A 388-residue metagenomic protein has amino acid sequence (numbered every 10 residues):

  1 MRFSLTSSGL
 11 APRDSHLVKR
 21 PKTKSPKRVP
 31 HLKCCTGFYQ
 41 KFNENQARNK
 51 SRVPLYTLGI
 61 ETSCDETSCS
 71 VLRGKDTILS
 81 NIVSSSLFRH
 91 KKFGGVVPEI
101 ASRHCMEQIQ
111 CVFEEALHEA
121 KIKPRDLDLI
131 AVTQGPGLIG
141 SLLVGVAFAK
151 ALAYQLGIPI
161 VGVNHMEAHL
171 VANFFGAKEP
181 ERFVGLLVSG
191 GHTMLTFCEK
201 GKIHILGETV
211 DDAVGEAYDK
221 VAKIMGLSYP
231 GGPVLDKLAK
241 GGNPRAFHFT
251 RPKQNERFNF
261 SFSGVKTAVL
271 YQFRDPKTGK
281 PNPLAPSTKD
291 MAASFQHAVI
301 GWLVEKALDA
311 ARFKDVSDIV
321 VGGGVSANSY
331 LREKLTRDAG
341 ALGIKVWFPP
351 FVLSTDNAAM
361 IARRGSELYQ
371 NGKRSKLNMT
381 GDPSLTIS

Functional and structural regions predicted by a protein language model:
P54-D126, V132-P136, H165, H169: N-terminal beta-alpha supersecondary unit
T67-L72, G185, T193-F197: Short beta-strand scaffold segments in enzyme catalytic cores
K123, K237-I319, N328-L342, Y369-G372 (+1 more regions): A contiguous, well-structured pocket-lining segment that forms one wall/lid of small-molecule binding clefts in soluble
V132-G135, L152, S189, V320-N328: Glycine-rich beta-strand-to-loop/alpha-helix junction loops that act as flexible
G162-V163, D318-I319, T336-I361: Conserved phosphate-binding/catalytic loops in two-lobed NTP-binding clefts
G162-V184: Conserved phosphate-binding catalytic cores of ATP/NTP-utilizing and phosphoryl-transfer enzymes
K200-G241, K266-T267, Y271-R274: Glycine-rich phosphate-binding loop plus the immediately following alpha-helix
P349-I387: Glycine-rich phosphate-binding/hydrolytic loop that grips phosphoryl groups
